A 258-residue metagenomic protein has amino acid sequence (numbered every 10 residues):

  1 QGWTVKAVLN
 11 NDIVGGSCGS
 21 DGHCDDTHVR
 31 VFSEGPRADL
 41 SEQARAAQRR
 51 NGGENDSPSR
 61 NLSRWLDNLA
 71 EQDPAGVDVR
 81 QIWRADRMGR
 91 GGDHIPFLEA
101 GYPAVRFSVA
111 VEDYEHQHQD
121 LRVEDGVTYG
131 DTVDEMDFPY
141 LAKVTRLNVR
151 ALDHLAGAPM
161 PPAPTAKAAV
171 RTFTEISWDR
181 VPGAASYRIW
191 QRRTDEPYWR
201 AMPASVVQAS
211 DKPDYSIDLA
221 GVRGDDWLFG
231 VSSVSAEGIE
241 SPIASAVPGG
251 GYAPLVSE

Functional and structural regions predicted by a protein language model:
Q1-G92, A100, A104: Metal-dependent peptidase/peptidase-like ectodomains
S17-R30, I82-P159: Active-site-adjacent mobile loop/cap segments within catalytic or ligand-binding domains
A158-A168, V256: Proline-enriched interdomain boundary motifs that mark the N-terminal boundary and often initiate the first structured
T172-A184: Conserved aromatic anchor
A184-A204: Extracellular low-complexity, O-glycosylation-prone stalks/linkers
M202-K212: Short beta-strand segments within Ig-like beta-sandwich modules, predominantly Fibronectin type-III
I217-E240: Beta-strand-rich modules
V234-E258: Extracellular fibronectin type III
